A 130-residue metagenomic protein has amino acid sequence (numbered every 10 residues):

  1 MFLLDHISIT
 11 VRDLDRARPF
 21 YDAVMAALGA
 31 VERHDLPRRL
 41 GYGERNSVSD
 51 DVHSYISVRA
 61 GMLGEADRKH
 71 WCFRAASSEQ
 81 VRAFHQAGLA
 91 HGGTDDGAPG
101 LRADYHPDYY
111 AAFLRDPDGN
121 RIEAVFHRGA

Functional and structural regions predicted by a protein language model:
M1-F2, M62-E65, T94: A short alpha-helix capping/helix-coil boundary motif
M1-R18, W71, R128-A130: N-terminal beta-strand motif that seeds the catalytic metal site of vicinal oxygen chelate
D5, V24-R33, P37, V58 (+6 more regions): Long, contiguous binding/interaction regions
T10-H53: Core segments of cupin and vicinal oxygen chelate
V11-R16, F73-P117: Vicinal oxygen chelate
Y21, H85, F126: Short, flexible helix/strand-to-coil boundary loops that buttress conserved ligand/catalytic motifs in alpha/beta
L36-R39, E65, Y105-D108: Short acidic/glycine-enriched loop/turn segments that link adjacent beta-strands
E44-H85: Long, continuous compositionally biased terminal/linker segments
